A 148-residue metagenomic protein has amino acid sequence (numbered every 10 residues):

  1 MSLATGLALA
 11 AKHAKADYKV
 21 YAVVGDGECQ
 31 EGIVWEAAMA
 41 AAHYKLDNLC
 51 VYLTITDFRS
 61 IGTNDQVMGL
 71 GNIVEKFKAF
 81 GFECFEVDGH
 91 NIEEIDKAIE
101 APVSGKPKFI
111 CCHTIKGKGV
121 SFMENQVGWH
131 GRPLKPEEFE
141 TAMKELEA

Functional and structural regions predicted by a protein language model:
M1-A148: Glycine-rich ThDP/TPP pyrophosphate-binding loop and its adjacent helix/strand module within ThDP-dependent enzymes
